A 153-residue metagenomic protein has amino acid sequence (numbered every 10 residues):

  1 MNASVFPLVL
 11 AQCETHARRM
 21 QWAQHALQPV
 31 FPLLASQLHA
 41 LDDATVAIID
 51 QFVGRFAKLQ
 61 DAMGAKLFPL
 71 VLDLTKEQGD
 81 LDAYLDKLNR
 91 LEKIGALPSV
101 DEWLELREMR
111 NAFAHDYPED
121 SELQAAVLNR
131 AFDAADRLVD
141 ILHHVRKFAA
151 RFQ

Functional and structural regions predicted by a protein language model:
M1-Q153: Solvent-exposed interaction patches of small proteins and small membrane subunits
